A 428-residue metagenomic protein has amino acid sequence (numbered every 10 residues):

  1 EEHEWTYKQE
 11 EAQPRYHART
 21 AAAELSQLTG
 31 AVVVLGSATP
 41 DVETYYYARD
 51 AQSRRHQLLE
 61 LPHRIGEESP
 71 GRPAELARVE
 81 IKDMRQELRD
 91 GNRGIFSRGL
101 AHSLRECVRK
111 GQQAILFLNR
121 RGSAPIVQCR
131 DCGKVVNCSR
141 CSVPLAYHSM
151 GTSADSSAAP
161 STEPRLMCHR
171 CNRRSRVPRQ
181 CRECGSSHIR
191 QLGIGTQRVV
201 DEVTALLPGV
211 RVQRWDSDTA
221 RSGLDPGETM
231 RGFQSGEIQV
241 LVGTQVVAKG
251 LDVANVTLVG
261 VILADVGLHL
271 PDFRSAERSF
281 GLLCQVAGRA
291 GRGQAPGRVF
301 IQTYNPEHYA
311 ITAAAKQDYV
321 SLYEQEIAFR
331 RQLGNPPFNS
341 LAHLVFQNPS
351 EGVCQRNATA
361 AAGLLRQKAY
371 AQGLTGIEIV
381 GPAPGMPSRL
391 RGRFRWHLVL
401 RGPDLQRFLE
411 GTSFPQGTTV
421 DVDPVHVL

Functional and structural regions predicted by a protein language model:
E2-Q355, Q367, H397-V399, Q416-G417 (+1 more regions): Inter-lobe coupling/hinge segments of SF2-like helicase ATPases
L282, A383-G385, L390-R401: Solvent-exposed, membrane-proximal periplasmic/extracellular interface segments of envelope transport and secretion
Q347-N348, C354, G376-A383: Short Gly/Thr-rich strand-loop-strand
E351-R356, D404-T412: Short, conserved charged micro-motifs
A358-A361: Flexible catalytic loop/linker elements that gate and position reactive groups at enzyme active sites
G363, Q367-A369, I377-L390: A carboxyl-terminal module marker
A371-E378, Q416-L428: Conserved short beta-strand edge segments in small beta-sheet-based binding/regulatory domains
R393, G411-Q416: C-terminal effector/interaction modules appended to NTPase cores
